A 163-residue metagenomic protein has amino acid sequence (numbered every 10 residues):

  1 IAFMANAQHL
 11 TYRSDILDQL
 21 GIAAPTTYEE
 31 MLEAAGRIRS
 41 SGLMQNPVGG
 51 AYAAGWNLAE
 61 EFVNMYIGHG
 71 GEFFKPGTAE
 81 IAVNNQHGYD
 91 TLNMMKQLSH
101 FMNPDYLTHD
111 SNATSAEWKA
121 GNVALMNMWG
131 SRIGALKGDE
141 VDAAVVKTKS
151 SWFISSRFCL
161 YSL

Functional and structural regions predicted by a protein language model:
I1-F3, Q8, L32-E80, H87 (+1 more regions): Extracytoplasmic/periplasmic solute-binding protein
I1-L17, N46, S151-W152, R157-S162: A structural signal for short loop-to-beta-strand junctions that line the ligand-binding cleft of periplasmic/secreted
S14-T26, H100-N103: Aromatic-glycine-rich donor-binding/catalytic loop that engages nucleotide-sugar donors across glycosyltransferases
I16-L17, G36-S41, N112-M126: Short helices/loops that flank or line small-molecule/ion binding pockets
T26-E33, D105-A120: Short helix-initiation/N-cap motifs at beta->coil->alpha
A34-R37, G77-T108, K149: Glycine-centered hinge/linker elements that transmit conformational signals in sensory and ligand-binding systems
Y52, H69-D90, G138-K147, W152 (+1 more regions): Short, solvent-exposed loop/beta-turn-alpha elements that line the ligand-binding surface or hinge of extracytoplasmic
S111, M128-I133, I154: Beta->alpha turn/N-cap motifs
